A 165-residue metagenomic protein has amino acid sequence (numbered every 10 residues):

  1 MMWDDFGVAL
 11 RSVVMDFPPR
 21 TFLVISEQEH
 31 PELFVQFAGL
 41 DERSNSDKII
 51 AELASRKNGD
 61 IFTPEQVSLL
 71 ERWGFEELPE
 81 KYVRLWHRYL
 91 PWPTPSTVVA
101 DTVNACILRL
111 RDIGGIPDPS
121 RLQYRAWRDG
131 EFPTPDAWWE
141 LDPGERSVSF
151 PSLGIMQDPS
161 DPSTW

Functional and structural regions predicted by a protein language model:
M1-D4, E80-W165: Acidic, proline/glycine-rich low-complexity IDRs
F6-A9: Short, Gly/Pro- and small/polar-rich lid/capping loops
S12, D16-Q66, A137-W139: Amphipathic, interaction-prone secondary-structure segments
M15-P19, E42-S46, F75-E80, L108-S120: Structural alpha-beta junctions
K48, L70, E145-V148: N-terminal functional modules and adjacent low-complexity/disordered segments of proteins
E52-Y89, A100, N104: Short, internal acidic amphipathic alpha-helical interface segments that mediate docking to partner proteins
